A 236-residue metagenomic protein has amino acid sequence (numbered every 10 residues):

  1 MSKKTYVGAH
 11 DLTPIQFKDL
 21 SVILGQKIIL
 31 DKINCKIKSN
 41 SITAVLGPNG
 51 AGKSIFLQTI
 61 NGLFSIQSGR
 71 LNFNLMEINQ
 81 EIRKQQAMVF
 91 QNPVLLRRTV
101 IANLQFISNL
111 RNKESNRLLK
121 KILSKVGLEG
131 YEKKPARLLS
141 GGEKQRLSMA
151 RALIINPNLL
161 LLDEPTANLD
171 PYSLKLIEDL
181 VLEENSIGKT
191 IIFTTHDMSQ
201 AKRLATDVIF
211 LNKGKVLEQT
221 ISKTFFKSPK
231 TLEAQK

Functional and structural regions predicted by a protein language model:
L46-P48: The feature captures the beta-strand-to-loop junction immediately N-terminal to the Walker
N61: Helix-to-loop junction immediately C-terminal to a conserved catalytic motif
N116-Y131: Conserved ABC ATPase "signature" region
P135-L139, E143: Conserved ABC ATPase signature
L160-D163: Catalytic Walker B motif of ABC-type/P-loop ATPase nucleotide-binding domains
T195-H196: H-loop/switch region of ABC-family ATPase nucleotide-binding domains
A201-R203: A short, surface-exposed alpha-helical micro-motif characterized by mixed small hydrophobic and charged/polar residues
